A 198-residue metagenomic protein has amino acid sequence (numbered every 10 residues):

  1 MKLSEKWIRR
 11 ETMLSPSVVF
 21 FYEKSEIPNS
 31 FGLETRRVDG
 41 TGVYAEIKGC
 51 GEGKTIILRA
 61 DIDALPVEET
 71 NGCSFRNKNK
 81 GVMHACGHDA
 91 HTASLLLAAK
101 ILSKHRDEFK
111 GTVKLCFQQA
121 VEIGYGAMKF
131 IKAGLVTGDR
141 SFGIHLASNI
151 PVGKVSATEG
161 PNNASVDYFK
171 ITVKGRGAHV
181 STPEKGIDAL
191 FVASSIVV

Functional and structural regions predicted by a protein language model:
M1-H84, A93-F109: Acidic/His- and Gly-rich active-site-bordering loop/insert found across diverse amide/peptide-bond hydrolases
L65-V67, C73-M83, A90, D107-V198: Histidine/acidic-residue-rich, glycine-tolerant segments that coordinate divalent metal ions
